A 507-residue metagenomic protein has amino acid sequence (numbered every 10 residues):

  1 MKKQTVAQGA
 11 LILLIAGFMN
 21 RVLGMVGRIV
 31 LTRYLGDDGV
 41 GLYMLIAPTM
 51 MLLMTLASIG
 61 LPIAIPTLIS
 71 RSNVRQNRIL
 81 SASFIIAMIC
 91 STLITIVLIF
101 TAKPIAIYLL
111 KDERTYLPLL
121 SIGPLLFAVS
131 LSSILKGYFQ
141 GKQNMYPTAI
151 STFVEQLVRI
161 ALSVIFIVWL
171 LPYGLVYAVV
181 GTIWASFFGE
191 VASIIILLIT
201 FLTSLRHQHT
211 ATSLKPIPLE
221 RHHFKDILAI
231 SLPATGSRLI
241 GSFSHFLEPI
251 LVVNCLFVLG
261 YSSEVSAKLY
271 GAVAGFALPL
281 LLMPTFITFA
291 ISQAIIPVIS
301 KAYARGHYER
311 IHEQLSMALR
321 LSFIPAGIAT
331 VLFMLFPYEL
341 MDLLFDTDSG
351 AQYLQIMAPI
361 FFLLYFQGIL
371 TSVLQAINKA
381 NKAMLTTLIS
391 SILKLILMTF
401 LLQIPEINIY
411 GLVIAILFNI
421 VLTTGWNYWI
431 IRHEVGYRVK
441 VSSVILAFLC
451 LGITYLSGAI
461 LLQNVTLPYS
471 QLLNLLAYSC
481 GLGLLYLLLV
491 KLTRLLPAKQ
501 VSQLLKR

Functional and structural regions predicted by a protein language model:
M1-L23, P218-G241, A498-R507: N-terminal membrane topogenesis motif
V22-G39, A106-I107, L170, L239-P284 (+2 more regions): Helix-terminus/linker motif at the lipid-water interface of multi-pass membrane proteins
S58-N73, L278-E309, L315: Helix-loop junctions and terminal segments of transmembrane helices in multi-pass membrane transport/translocation
F84-Y108, H312-L363: Alpha-helical transmembrane segments of multi-pass membrane transport and lipid-handling proteins
D112-I134, D346-L370: Alpha-helical transmembrane segments of multi-pass membrane proteins
A128-S151, P359-I389: Membrane-interface junctions at transmembrane-helix termini in multi-pass inner-membrane proteins
Y146, L157-I195, T200, N381 (+3 more regions): Membrane-interface helix-loop junctions in multi-pass transport and translocation proteins
I460-R507: Membrane-proximal transmembrane or re-entrant/amphipathic helices at the cytosolic face
